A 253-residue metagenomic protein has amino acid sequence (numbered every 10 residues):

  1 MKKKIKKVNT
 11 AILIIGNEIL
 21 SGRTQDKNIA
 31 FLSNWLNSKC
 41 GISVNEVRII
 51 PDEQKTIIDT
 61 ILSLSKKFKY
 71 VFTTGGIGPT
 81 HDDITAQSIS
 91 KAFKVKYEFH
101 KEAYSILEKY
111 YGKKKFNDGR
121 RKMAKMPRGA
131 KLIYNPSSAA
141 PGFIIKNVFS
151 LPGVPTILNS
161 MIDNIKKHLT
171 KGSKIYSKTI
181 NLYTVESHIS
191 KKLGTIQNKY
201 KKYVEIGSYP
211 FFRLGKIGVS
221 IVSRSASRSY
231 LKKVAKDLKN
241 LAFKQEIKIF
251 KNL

Functional and structural regions predicted by a protein language model:
K2-D52, S229-K236: Glycine-rich phosphate/diphosphate-binding loop of Rossmann-like nucleotide-binding domains
L13-I14, T73-G76, I133, L151-P152 (+1 more regions): Short beta-strand segments
I15-N17, T73-H81, R224-A226: Glycine-rich beta-strand-to-loop/alpha-helix junction loops that act as flexible
A30-A92: N-terminal small/polar loop signature for handling phosphorylated ligands or for N-terminal nucleophile
I49-D52, E102, R121, T184: Short beta->alpha linker loops
T56-D59, I84-G172: Proline/glycine-rich low-complexity loops and linkers
N147-L241: An accessory alpha-helical subdomain
L241-L253: Conserved short beta-strand edge segments in small beta-sheet-based binding/regulatory domains
